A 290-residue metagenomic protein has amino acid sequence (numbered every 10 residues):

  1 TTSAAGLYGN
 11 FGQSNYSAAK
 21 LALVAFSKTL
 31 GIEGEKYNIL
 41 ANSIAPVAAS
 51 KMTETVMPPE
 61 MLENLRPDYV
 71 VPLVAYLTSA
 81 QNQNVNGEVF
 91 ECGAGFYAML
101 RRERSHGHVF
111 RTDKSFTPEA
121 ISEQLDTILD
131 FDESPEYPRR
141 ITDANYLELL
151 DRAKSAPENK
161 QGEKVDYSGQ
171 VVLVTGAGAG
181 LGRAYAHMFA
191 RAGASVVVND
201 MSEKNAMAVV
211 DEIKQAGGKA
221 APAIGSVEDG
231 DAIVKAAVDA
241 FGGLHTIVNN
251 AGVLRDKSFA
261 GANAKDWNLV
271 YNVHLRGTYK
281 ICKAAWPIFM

Functional and structural regions predicted by a protein language model:
S3: Residue(s) in the substrate-gating loop at a strand-loop-helix junction that position the organic substrate next
A19, C282: Active-site helix of classical SDR
S43, M61-Q161: C-terminal helical subdomain
K164-V197: Canonical Rossmann dinucleotide-binding motif of NAD(H)/NADP(H)-dependent dehydrogenases/reductases, specifically
A194-A208: Conserved glycine-rich Rossmann-like NAD(P)H-binding loop of the short-chain dehydrogenase/reductase
V210-K214, A221-I224, E228-G242, K265: Conserved amphipathic alpha-helix within the SDR
S258-F259, N263-N268: Substrate-binding pocket helix/loop in short-chain dehydrogenase/reductase
